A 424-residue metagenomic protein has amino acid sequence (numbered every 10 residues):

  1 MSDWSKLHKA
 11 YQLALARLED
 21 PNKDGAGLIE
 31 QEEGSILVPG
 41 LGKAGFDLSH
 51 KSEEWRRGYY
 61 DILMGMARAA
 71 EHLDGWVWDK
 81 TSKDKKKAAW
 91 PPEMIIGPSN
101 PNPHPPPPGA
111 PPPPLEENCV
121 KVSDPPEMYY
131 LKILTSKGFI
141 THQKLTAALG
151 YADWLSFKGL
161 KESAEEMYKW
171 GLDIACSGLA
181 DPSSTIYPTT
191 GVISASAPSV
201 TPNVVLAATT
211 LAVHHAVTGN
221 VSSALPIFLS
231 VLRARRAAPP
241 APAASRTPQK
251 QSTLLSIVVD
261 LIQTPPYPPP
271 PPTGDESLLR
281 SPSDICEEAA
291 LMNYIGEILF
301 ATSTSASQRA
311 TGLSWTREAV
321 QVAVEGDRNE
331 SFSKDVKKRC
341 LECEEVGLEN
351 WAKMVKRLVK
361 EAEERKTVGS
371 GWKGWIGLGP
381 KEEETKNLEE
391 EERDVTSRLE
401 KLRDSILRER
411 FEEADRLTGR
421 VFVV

Functional and structural regions predicted by a protein language model:
M1-A208, H214-H215, N220-I227: Intrinsically disordered, low-complexity juxtamembrane tails/stalks of eukaryotic membrane proteins
Q12, L131, K169, C176 (+4 more regions): Alpha-solenoid helical repeat scaffolds
R17, D24, K132-S136, I174 (+7 more regions): Residue position in alpha-helical solenoids
E53, G138, P198, P240 (+2 more regions): Short coil/turn linkers that connect adjacent helices within long alpha-helical scaffolds, especially alpha-solenoid
V77-T81, K161-Y168, N220-L232, P240-R246 (+2 more regions): Intrinsic disorder/low-complexity flexible regions in very large eukaryotic scaffold/regulatory proteins, enriched
P91-P98, G178-L179, A237-P242, Q321-G326 (+1 more regions): Eukaryote-specific, cytoplasm-facing alpha-helical/coiled-coil scaffolding segments in long proteins
Y151-L155, A212, R246-V424: Fungal C-terminal region signature
P182-S183, T209, P242-A244, N293: Alpha-solenoid helical repeat scaffolds
